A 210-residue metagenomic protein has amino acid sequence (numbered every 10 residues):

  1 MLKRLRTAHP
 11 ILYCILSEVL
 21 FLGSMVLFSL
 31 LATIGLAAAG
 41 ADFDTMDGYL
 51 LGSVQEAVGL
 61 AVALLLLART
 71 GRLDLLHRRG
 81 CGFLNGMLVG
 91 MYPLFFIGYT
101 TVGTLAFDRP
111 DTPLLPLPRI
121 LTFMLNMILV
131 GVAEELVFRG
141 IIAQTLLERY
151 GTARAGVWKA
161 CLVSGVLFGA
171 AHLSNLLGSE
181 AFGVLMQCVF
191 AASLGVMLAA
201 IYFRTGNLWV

Functional and structural regions predicted by a protein language model:
M1-A8: Short, Lys/Arg-rich, polar N-terminal cytosolic tail immediately upstream of the first transmembrane signal-anchor
H9, D42-V58, T152-S164, N207: Membrane-interface starts of transmembrane alpha-helices
C14-R69, F83-M91, L117-T122, N126: Alpha-helical transmembrane segments in multi-pass membrane proteins
L22-L27, L94-V102, G165-S174: Aromatic-anchored segments of alpha-helical transmembrane domains
F43-Y49, P110-T122, E180-F190: Non-cytosolic membrane-interface motifs at loop->transmembrane helix junctions
L67-D74, I97-D111: Transmembrane alpha-helix boundary signature
L136-V163, A200-L208: Membrane-interface helix/loop boundary segments of multi-pass membrane proteins
V184-V210: Functionally important transmembrane alpha-helices
